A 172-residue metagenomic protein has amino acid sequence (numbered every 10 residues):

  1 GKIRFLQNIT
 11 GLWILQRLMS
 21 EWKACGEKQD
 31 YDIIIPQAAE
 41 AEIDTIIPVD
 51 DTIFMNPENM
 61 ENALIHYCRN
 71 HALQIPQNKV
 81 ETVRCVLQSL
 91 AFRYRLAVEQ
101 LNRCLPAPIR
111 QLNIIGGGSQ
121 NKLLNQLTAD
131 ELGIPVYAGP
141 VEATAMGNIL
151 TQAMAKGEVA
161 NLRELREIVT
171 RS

Functional and structural regions predicted by a protein language model:
G1-Q111, Q120-T144, L150-S172: Active-site core segments that coordinate phosphate-bearing ligands/cofactors across diverse enzyme families
G117: Glycine-rich Rossmann-fold phosphate-binding loop(s) that bind the pyrophosphate of adenine dinucleotide cofactors
